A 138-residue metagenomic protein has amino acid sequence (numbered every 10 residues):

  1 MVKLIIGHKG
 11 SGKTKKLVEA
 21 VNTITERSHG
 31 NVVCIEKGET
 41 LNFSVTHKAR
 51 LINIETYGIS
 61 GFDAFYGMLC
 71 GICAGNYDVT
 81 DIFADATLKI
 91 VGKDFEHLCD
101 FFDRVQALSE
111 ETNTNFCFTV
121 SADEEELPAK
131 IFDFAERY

Functional and structural regions predicted by a protein language model:
M1-G71, E126-A135: Conserved P-loop
K3-I5, V32, V79-A84, F116: Generic beta-sheet signal
I24-S28, S44, A74-V79, A107-T114: Conserved catalytic network of the ASCE P-loop NTPase/AAA+ motor domain
Y57, G71-Y77, I82-A84: Charged, low-complexity cytosolic intrinsically disordered regulatory segments
G75, A84-Y138: Replace "adjacent to P-loop NTPase cores in ATP/GTP-dependent enzymes" with "adjacent to NTP-binding cores
